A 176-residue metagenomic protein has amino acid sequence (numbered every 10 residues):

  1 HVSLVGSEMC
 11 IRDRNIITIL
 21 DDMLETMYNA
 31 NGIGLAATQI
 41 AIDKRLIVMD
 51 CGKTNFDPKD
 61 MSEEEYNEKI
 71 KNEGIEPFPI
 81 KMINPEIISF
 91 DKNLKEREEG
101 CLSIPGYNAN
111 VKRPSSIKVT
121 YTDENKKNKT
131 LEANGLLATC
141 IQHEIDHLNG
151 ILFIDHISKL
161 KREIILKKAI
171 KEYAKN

Functional and structural regions predicted by a protein language model:
H1-G6, I11: Single conserved hydrophobic/aromatic residue that forms the stacking wall/gate of nucleotide- or nucleobase-binding
D22, T26-Q39, D43, I47-D50: Charged, well-structured alpha/beta interaction segments
M27, T139-H147: Active-site recognition of the HExxH zinc-binding catalytic motif
R45-R97: Helix-adjacent hinge/juxtasegments
E98, L102-K112: Flexible, small-/acidic-enriched active-site or ligand-binding loops
P105, A138-T139, G150-N176: Post-HEXXH active-site segment of zinc metalloproteases
I117-T122: Short polybasic amphipathic segments
D123-T139: Short pre-active-site segment immediately N-terminal to the catalytic Zn-binding motif
